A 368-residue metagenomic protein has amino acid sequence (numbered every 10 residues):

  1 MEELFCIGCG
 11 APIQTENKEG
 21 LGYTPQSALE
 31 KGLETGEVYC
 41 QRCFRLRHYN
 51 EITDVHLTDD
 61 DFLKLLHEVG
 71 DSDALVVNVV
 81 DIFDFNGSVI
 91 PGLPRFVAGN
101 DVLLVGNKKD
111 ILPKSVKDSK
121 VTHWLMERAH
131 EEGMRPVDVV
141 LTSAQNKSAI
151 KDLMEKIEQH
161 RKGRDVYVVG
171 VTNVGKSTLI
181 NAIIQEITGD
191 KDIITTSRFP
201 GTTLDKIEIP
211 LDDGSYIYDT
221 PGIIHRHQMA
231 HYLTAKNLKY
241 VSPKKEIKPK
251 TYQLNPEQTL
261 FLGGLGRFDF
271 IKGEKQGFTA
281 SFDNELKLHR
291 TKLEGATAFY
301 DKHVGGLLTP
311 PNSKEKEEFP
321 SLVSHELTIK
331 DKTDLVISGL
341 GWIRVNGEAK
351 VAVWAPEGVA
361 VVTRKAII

Functional and structural regions predicted by a protein language model:
M1-L75, N100-L103, K109, R198-I368: Helix-rich effector regions associated with P-loop NTPase G domains
H56, D60-L63, F85-F96: Amphipathic helical hotspot of TIR/SEFIR-family domains
I82-N86, D110-P113: Short acidic, S/G/P-rich loop/turn micro-motifs used as interaction or catalytic elements
G87-I90, K114-S119, H227-A230: Conserved ATPase-coupling elements of RecA-like P-loop NTPase cores
P94-D101, G189: A short alpha->loop->secondary-structure connector
L103, I111-V174, Q185-D192, T196-S197: Canonical P-loop GTPase G-domain recognition
